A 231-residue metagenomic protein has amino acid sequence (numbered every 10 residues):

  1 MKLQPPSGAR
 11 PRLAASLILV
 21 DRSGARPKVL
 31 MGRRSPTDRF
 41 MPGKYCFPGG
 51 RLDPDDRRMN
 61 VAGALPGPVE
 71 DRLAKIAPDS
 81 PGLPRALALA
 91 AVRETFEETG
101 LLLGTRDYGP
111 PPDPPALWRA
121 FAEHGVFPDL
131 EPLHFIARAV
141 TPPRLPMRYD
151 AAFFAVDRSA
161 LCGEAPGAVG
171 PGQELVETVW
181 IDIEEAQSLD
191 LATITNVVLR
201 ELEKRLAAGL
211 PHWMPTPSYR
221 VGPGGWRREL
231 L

Functional and structural regions predicted by a protein language model:
M1-L231: N-terminal leader/linker segments that precede catalytic domains of diphosphate-processing enzymes
